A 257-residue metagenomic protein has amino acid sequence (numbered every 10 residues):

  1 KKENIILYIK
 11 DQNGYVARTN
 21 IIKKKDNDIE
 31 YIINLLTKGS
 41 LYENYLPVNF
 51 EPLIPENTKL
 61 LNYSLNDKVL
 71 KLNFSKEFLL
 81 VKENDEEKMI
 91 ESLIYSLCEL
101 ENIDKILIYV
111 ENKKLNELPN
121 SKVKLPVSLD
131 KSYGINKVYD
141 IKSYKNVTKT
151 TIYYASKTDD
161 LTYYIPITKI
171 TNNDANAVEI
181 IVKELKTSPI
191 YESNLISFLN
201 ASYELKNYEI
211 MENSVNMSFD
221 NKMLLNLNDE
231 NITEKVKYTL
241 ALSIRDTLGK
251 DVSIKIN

Functional and structural regions predicted by a protein language model:
K1-N257: Bimodal "functional hotspot" detector
